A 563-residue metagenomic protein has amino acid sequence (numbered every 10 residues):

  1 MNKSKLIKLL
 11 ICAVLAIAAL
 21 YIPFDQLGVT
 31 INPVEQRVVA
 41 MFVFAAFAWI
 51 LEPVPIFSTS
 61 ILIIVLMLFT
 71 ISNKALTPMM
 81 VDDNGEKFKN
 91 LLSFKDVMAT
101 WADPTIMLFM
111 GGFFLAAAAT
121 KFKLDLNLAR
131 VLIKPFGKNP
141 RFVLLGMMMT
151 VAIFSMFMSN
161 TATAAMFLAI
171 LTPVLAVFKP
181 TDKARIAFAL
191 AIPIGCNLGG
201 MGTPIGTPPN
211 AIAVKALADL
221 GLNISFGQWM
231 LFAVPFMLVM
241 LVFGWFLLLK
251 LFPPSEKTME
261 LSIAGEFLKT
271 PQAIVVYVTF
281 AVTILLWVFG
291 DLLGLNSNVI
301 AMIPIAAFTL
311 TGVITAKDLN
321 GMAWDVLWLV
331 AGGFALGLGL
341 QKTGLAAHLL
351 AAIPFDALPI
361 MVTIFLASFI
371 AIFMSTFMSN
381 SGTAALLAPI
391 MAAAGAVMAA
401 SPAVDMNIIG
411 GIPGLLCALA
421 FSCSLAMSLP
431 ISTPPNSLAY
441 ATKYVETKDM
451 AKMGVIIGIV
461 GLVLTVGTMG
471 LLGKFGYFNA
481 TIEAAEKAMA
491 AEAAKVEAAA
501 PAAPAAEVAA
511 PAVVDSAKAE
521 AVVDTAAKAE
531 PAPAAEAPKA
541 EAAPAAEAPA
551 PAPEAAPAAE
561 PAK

Functional and structural regions predicted by a protein language model:
M1-Q26, M110, L115, K121-L124 (+7 more regions): Juxtamembrane and boundary regions of transmembrane helices in multi-pass small-molecule transporters and channels
L10, V38-F42, S58-I61, I106 (+11 more regions): Hydrophobic alpha-helical transmembrane segments
F24, S58, L62-D182, D325-V326 (+1 more regions): Membrane-embedded alpha-helical segments and adjacent helix-loop junctions characteristic of multi-pass solute
V29-N32, F44-L62, L68-S72, V97 (+6 more regions): Flexible hinge motifs at transmembrane-helix junctions and intramembrane kinks/re-entrant loops in multi-pass membrane
V29-V39, A102-G111, N160-A164, V234-M240 (+3 more regions): Structural signature of hydrophobic alpha-helical transmembrane segments
F47-P55, T150-N160, P193-I205, L286-L292 (+2 more regions): Transmembrane alpha-helix interface/packing and boundary motifs in multi-pass membrane proteins, characterized by
N73-L92, A399-N407, L471-K563: Low-complexity, proline/glycine-enriched hydrophobic segments characteristic of transmembrane helices
A162-L175, A189-L190, G202-D219, I305 (+4 more regions): Re-entrant/interfacial helical elements at transmembrane boundaries that shape and gate the permeation pathway
